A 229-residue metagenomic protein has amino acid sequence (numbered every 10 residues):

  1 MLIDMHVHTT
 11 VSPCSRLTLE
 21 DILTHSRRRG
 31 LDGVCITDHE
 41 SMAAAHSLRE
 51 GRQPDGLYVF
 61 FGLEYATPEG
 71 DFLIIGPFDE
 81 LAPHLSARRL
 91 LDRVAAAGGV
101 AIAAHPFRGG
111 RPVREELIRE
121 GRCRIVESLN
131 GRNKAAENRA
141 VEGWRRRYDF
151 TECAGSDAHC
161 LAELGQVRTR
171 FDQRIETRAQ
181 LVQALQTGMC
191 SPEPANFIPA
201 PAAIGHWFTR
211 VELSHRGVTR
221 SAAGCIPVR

Functional and structural regions predicted by a protein language model:
M1-P13, L19-T24, A43-S47, P54-F61 (+4 more regions): Charged catalytic cores and adjacent phosphate/nucleic-acid-binding surfaces used for phosphate/nucleic-acid chemistry
T24-A43, V100-I102: Divalent metal-dependent hydrolysis catalytic cores, especially in the metallo-beta-lactamase
I36, D79-L85: Catalytic cores of extracellular degradative/oxidative enzymes
A95: Conserved ATPase "switch" residues in P-loop NTPase domains
H105: A short beta-strand-to-loop transition that corresponds to the Sensor-1 phosphate-sensing loop of AAA+ P-loop ATPases
